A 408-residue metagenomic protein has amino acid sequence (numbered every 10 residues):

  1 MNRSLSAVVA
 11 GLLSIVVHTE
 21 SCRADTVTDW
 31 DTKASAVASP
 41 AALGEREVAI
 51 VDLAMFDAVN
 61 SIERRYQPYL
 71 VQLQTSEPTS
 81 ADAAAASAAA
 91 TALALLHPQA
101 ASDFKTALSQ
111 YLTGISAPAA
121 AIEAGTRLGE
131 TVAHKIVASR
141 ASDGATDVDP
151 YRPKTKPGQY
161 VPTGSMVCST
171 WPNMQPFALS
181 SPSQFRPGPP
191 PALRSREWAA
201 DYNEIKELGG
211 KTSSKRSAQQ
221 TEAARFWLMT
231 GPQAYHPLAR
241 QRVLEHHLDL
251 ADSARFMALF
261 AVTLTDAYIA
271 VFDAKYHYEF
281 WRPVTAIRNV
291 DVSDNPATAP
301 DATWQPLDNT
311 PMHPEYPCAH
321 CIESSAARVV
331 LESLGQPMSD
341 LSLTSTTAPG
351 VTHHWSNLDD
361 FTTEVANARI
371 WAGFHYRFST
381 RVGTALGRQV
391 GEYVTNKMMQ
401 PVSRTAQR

Functional and structural regions predicted by a protein language model:
M1-L5: Positively charged n-region of N-terminal signal peptides that target proteins for export
A7-V17: Bacterial N-terminal signal peptides
I15-D25: Bacterial Sec-dependent signal peptides at the C-terminal "C-region" and cleavage site
R23-R408: Acidic/polar surface patches and capping/hinge elements
